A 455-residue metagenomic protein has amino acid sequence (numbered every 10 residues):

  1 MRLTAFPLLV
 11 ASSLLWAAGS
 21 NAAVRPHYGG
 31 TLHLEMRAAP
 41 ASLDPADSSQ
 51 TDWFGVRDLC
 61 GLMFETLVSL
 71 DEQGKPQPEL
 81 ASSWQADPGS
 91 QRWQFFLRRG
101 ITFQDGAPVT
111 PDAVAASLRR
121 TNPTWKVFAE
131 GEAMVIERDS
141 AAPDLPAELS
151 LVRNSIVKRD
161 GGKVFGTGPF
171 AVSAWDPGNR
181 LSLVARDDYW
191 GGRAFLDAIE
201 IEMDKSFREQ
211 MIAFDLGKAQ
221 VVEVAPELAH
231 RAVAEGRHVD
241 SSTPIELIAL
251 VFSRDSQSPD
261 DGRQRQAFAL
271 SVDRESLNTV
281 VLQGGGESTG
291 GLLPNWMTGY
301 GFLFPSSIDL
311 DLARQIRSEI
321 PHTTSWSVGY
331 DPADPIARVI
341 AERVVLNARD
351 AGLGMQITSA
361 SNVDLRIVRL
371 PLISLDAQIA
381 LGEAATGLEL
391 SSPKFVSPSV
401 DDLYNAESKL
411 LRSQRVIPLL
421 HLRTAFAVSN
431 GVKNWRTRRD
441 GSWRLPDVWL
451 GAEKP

Functional and structural regions predicted by a protein language model:
E35-P88, F165: N-terminal lobe/hinge region of extracytoplasmic solute-binding protein
W53, S140-A142, A147-A198, K205-E209: Gly/Pro-rich hinge or "lid" segments in bacterial periplasmic/extracellular proteins
G55, S82-N122, A213, S258: Aromatic- and charge-enriched surface segment that lines or borders ligand/interaction sites
Q85, R92, F96, A116-D160 (+2 more regions): Surface-exposed binding/hinge segments that line and control ligand-binding clefts or catalytic entry sites
K126-F128, S173-S182, E200-S256, S359 (+1 more regions): Extracellular/periplasmic solute-recognition and catalytic clefts
A232-V233, D255-M297, I340, A406-R415: Periplasmic-binding protein-like
Q283-I320, P332-V339: Structural transition elements
V428-P455: Long beta-strand-rich cores associated with HINT superfamily self-processing modules
